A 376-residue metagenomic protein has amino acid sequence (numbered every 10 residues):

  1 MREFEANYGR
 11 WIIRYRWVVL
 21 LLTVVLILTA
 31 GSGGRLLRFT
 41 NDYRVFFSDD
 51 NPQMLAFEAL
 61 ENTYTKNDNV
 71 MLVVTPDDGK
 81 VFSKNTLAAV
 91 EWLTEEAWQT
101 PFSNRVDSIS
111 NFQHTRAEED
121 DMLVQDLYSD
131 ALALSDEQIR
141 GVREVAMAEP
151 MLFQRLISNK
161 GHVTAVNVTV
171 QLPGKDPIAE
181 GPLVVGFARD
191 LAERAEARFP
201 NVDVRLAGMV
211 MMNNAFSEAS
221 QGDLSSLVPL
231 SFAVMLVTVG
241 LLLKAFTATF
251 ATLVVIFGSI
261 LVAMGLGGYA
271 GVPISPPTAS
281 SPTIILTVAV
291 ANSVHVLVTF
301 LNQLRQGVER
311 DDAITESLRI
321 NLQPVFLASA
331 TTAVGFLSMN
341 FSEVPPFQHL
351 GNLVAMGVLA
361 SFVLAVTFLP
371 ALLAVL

Functional and structural regions predicted by a protein language model:
M1-T23, T315, V363, F368-L376: Interfacial helix-loop-helix hairpins and adjacent transmembrane helices of multi-pass alpha-helical membrane proteins
L20-M54, V344-P346: Transmembrane helices with small-residue packing motifs
T23-A30, S231-V239, T252-V255, S259 (+5 more regions): Alpha-helical transmembrane segments of integral membrane proteins
E58, N62, A88, L132-F246: Extracytoplasmic
V73-P76, V90-A117: Short amphipathic beta-strand/extended segments in non-transmembrane regions
Q221-I274, F341-P345: Interfacial segments of transmembrane alpha-helices in multi-pass membrane proteins
Y269, L286-V296, L322-F341, P346-L376: Transmembrane alpha-helices and their membrane-interface boundaries in multi-pass membrane transporters and channels
Q303-A330: Helix-loop junctions and hydrophobic alpha-helical segments within the transmembrane domains of large membrane
